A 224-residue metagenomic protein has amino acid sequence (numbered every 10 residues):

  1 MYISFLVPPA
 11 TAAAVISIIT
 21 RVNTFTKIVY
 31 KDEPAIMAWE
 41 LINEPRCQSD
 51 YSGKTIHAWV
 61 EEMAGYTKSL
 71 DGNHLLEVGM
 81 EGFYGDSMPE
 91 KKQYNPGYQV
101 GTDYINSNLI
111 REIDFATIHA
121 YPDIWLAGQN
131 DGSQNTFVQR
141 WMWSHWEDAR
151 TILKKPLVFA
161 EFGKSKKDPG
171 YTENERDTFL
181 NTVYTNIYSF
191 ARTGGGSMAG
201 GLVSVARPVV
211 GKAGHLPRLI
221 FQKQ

Functional and structural regions predicted by a protein language model:
M1-F5: Aromatic- and acidic-residue-enriched carbohydrate-binding clefts of CAZyme catalytic domains
A13-T24, A38, I42-T193: Extracellular glycoside hydrolase catalytic/binding regions
T24-A35: Short helix/loop segment immediately N-terminal to the Walker
D32-P34, R111, G196: Short, solvent-exposed coil/turn segments
P34-I36, N73, M198: Short secondary-structure junction motifs
I36-I42, G200-V205: Extended hydrophobic secondary-structure segments that form protein cores and membrane-embedded regions
F159-T172, G194-Q224: Aromatic/acidic polysaccharide-binding cleft in carbohydrate-active enzymes
